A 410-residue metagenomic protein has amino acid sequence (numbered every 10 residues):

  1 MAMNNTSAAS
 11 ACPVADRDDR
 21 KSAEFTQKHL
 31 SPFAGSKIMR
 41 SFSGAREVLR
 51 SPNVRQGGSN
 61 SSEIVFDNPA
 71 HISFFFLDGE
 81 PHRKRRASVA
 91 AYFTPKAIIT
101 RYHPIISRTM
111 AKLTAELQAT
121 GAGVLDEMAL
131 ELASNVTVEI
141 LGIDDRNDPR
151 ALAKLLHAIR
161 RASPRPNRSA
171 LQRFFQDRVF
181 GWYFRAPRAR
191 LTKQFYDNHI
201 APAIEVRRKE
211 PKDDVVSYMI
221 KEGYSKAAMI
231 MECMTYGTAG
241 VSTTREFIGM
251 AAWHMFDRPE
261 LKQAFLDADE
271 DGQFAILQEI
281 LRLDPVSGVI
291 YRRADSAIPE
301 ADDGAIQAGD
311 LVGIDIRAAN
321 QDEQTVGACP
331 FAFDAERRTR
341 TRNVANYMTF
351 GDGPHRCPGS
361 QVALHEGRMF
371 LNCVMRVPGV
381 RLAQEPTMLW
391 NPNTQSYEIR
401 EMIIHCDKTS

Functional and structural regions predicted by a protein language model:
A2-S410: Cytochrome P450
